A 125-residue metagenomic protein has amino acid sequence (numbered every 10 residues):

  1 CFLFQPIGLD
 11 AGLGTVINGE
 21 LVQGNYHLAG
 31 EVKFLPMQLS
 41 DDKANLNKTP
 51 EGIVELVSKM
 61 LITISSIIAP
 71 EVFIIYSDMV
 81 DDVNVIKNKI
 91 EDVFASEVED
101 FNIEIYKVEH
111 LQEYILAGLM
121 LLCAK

Functional and structural regions predicted by a protein language model:
C1-L39: Phosphate-binding/catalytic loop of phosphoryl-transfer enzymes
L21, L39-K125: ATP-binding/phosphotransfer module of carbohydrate and carboxylate kinases, centering on a glycine-rich
